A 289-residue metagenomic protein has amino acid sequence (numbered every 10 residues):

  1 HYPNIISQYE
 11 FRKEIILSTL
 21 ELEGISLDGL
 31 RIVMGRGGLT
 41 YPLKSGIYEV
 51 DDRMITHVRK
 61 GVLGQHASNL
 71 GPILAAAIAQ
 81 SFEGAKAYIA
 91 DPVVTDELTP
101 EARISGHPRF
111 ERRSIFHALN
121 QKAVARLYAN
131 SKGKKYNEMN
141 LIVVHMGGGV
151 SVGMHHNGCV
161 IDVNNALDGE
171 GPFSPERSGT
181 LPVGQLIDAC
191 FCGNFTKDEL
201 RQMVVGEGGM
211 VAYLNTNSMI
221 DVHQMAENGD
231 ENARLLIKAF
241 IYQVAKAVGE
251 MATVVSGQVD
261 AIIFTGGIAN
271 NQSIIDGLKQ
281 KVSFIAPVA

Functional and structural regions predicted by a protein language model:
H1-S7: Short glycine-rich, Thr/Ser-proximal phosphate-binding strand/loop in the N-terminal lobe of ATP-dependent enzymes
S18-R31, S131-K135, V248-D260: Phosphate/pyrophosphate-binding loops at sites that engage ATP/ADP/AMP, CoA/4′-phosphopantetheine, polyphosphate
L20-A67, K86, V94-G106: Short beta-strand-loop/turn "lid" adjacent to the catalytic site in phosphate-handling enzymes
S45-H57, G84, I104-P108, H156-V163 (+1 more regions): A glycine- and small-aliphatic-rich helix-loop capping segment at beta-alpha/alpha-beta transitions that lines
A67-A77, I89, D96, I104-N140 (+4 more regions): Glycine-rich phosphate-binding loop plus the immediately following alpha-helix
Q202-G257: Adenine-nucleotide phosphate-binding core of ATP-dependent small-molecule kinases
D260-K281: Glycine-rich phosphate-binding loops at beta-strand->alpha-helix junctions
